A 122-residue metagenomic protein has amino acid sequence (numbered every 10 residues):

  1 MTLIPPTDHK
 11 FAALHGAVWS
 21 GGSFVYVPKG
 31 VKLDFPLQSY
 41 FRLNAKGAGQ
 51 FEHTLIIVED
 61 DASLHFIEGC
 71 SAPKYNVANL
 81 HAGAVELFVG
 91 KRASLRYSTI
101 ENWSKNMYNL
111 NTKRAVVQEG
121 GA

Functional and structural regions predicted by a protein language model:
M1-A122: Conserved beta-strand/loop scaffold segments within soluble protein domains that form the structured core and edges
